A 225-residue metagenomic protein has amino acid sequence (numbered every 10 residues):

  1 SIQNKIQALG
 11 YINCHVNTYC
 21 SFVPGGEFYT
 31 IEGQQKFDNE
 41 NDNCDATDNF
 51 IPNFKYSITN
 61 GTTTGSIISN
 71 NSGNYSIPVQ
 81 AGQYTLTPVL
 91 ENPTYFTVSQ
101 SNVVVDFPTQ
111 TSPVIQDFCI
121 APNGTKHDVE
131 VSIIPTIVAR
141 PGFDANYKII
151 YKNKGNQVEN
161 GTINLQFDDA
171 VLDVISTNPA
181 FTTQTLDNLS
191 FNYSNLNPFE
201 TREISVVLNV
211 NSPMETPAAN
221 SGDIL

Functional and structural regions predicted by a protein language model:
S1, P78, N192-S221: Low-complexity, intrinsically disordered segments enriched in Ser/Thr together with acidic residues
N13-P24, N102-G124: Extracellular beta-sheet/turn segments enriched in Thr/Pro/Gly and aliphatic residues
I31-D38, G73, F118, V131: A short, amphipathic beta-strand motif
N39-F50, I58-N74, P78: Short, acidic Ser/Thr/Gly-rich low-complexity loop/linker segments typical of extracellular and cell-surface proteins
G73, A81-T94: A short, solvent-exposed beta-strand micro-motif common in secreted/extracellular proteins
F96-T109, N160-E200: A surface/secretory-pathway sequence property marking extracellular, secreted, or lumenal proteins enriched
D117-G142, D168-V171: Low-complexity, acidic Ser/Thr/Pro/Gly-rich terminal tails and inter-domain linkers that flank the onset of structured
V131-G161: Short beta-strand elements of extracellular/lumenal beta-sandwich folds
